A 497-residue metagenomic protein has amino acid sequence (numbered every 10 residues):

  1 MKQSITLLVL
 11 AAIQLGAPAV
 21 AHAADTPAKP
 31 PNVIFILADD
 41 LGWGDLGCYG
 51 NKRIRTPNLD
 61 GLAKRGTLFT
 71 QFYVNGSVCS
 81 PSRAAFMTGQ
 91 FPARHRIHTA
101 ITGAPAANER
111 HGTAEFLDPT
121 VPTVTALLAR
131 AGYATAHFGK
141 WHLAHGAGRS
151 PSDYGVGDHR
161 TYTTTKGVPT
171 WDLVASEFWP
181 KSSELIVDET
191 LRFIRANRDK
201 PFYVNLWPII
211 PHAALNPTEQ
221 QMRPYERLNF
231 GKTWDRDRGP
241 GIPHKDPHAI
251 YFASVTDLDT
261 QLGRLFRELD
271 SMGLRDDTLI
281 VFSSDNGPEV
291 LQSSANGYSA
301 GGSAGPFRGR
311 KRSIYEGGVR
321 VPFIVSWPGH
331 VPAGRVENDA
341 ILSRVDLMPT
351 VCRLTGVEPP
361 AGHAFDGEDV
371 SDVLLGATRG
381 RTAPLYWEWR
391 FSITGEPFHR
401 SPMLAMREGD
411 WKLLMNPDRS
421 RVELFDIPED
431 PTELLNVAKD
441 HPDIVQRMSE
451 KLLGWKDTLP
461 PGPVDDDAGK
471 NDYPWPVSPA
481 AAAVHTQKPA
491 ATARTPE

Functional and structural regions predicted by a protein language model:
K2, L8-A12, A21-D418, V422-E423 (+4 more regions): Formylglycine-dependent sulfatase
L15: Cationic, low-complexity basic patches in intrinsically disordered or flexible, solvent-exposed regions
